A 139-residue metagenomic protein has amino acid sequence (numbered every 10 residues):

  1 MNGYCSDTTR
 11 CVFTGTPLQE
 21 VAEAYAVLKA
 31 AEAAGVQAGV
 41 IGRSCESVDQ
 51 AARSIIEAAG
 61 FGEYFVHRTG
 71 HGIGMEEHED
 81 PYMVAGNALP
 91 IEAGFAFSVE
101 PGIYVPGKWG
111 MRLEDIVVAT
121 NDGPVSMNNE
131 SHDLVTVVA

Functional and structural regions predicted by a protein language model:
M1-A139: Active-site neighborhoods and metal-handling regions in enzymes and metal-associated proteins
